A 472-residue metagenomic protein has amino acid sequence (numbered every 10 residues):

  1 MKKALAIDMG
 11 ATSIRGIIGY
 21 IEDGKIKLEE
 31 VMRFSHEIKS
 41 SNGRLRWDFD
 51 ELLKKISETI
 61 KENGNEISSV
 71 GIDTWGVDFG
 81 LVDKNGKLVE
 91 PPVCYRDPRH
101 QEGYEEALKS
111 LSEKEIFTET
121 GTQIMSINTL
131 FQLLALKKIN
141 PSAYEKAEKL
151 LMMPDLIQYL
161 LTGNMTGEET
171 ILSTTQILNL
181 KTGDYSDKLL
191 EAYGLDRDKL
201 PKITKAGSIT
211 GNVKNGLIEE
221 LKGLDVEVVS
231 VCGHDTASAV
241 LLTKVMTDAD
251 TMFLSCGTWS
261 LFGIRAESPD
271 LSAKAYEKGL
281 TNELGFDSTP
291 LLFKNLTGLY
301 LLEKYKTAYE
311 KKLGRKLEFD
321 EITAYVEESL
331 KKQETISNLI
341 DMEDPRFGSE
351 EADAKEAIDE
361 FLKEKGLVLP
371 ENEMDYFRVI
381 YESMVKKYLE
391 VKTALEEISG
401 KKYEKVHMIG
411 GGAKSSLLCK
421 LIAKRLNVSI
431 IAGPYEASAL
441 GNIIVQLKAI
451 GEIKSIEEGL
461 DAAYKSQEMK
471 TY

Functional and structural regions predicted by a protein language model:
M1-E90, T118, K146, I218-E219 (+3 more regions): N-terminal glycine/serine-rich phosphate-binding loop of ATP-dependent small-molecule kinases, especially carbohydrate
L5-A6, I18, L108-T120, F131-M152 (+8 more regions): Active-site core segments that coordinate phosphate-bearing ligands/cofactors across diverse enzyme families
S41-L45, E113-Q123, K199: Short glycine/proline- and acidic residue-enriched helix-loop micro-motifs that form flexible lids or anion-recognition
G64-Y95, Q123-I127, Q158-N179, K202-K205: Short beta-strand-loop/turn "lid" adjacent to the catalytic site in phosphate-handling enzymes
E66-W75, K149, K202, I398-G410: Short glycine-rich phosphate-binding loop at a beta-alpha junction
V93-S110: Short alpha-helix plus adjacent loop in nuclease-associated cores
L190-S208, I443: A conserved helix-loop-beta module that forms one wall/lid of the active-site cleft in ATP-utilizing catalytic domains
